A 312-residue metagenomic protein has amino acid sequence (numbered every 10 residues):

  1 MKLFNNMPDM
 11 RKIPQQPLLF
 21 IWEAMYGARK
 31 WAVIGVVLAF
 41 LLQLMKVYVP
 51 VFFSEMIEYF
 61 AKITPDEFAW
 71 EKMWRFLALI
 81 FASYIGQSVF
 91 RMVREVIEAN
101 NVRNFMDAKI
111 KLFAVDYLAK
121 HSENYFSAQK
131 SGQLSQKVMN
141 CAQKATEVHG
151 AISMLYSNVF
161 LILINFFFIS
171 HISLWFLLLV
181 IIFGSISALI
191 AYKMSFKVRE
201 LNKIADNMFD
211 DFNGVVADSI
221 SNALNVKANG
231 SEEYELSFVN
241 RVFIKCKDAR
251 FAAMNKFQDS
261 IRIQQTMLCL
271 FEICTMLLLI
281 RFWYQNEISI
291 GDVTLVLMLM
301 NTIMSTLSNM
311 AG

Functional and structural regions predicted by a protein language model:
M1-K46, A61-L79, R94-V102, M106 (+7 more regions): Membrane-integrated ABC transporters
Y26-G27, E123-N124, M139-I152, K197-M208 (+4 more regions): An intracellular "coupling" helix at the cytosolic face of ABC transporter transmembrane type-1 domains
A32-F90, S170-W175, L277, N286-I290: Transmembrane helix-loop-helix hairpins at lipid-water interfaces of multipass membrane proteins, especially the type-1
V37, V49, E55, M139-I182 (+1 more regions): Hydrophobic alpha-helical transmembrane segments of ABC transporter permease domains
S83-R103, H149-S153, S157-F160, L179-A205 (+3 more regions): Alpha-helical transmembrane segments of multi-pass membrane proteins
A99, A119-L163, S221: Juxtamembrane loop-to-helix connectors within ABC transporter transmembrane domains
F168-I182, K256-G312: Helix-loop-helix
